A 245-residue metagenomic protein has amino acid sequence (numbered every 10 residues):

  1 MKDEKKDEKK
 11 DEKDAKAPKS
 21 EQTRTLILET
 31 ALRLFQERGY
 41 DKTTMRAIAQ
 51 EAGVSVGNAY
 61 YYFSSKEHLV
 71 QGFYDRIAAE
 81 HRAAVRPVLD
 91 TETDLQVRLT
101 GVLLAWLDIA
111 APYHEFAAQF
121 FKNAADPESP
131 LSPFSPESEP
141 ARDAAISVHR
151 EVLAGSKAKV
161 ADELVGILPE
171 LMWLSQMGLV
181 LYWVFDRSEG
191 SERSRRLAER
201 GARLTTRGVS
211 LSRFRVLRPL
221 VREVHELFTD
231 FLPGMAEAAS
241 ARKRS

Functional and structural regions predicted by a protein language model:
K2, L26, L34-H68, G72 (+1 more regions): Helix-turn-helix
K2-D7, S147, F185-S245: C-terminal peripheral helix-coil segments that are non-catalytic and often amphipathic
E4-K16: Intrinsically disordered, low-complexity terminal tails and inter-domain linkers enriched for S/T/G/P/D/E
S20, R24-L32: Short, leucine-enriched amphipathic alpha-helices that occur as contiguous helical runs
G72, R86-Q119, D126, P130-P140: Hydrophobic alpha-helical connector segments
A118-F121, A161-D162: Short, hydrophobic secondary-structure boundary micro-motifs
P127, G155-V160, Y182-E192: Inter-helical turn/loop segments and adjacent helix faces that build the functional surface of alpha-helical bundle
P130-K157, G166-G178, R196, A202-R207: Amphipathic alpha-helical packing segments from all-alpha helical-bundle domains
